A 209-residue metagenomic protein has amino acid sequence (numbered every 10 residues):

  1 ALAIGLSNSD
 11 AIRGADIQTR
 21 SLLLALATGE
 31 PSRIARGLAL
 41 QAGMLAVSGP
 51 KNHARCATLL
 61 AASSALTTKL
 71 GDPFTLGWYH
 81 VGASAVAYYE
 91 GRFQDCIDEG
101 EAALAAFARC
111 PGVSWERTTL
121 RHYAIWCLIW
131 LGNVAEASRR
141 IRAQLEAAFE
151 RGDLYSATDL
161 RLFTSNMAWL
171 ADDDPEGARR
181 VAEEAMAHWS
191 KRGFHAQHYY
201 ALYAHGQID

Functional and structural regions predicted by a protein language model:
A3-D209: Extended non-membrane alpha-helical scaffolds
